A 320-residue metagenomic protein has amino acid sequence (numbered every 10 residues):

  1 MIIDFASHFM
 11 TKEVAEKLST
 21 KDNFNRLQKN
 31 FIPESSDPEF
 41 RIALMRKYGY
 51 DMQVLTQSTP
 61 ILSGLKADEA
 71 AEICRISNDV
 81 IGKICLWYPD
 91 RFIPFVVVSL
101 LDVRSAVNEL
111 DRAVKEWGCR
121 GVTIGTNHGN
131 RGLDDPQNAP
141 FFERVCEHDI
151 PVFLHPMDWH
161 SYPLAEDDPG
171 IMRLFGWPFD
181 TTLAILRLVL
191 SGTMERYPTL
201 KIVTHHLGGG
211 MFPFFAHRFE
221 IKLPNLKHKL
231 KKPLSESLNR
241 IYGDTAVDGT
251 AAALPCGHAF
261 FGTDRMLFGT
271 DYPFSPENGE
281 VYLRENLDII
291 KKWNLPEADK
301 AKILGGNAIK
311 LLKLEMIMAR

Functional and structural regions predicted by a protein language model:
M1-F5, F9-M52, D79-W87, N108-R112 (+3 more regions): Mid-to-C-terminal alpha-helical segments outside catalytic/metal-binding sites
I3-S7, Q53-L55, I93-V96, V122-I124 (+4 more regions): Hydrophobic faces of well-ordered beta-strands that scaffold small-molecule active sites in alpha/beta enzyme cores
H8, N127, M157-D158, G208 (+1 more regions): Catalytic metal-binding/acid-base residues of hydrolase active sites
H8-S35, H160-F179, E220-R240: Active-site gating loops and adjacent loop-to-helix segments of metal-dependent hydrolytic enzymes
F31-S36, L62-S63, L100-A106, G129-P136 (+2 more regions): Acidic-and-aromatic substrate-binding clefts and catalytic sites of carbohydrate-active enzymes
D51, T56-I185, S191: Active-site gating/metal-coordination segments in enzymes
P178-D180, E195-Y197, H228-N278: Active-site-adjacent C-terminal substructures of enzyme catalytic domains
V189-M194, P198-E236: Aromatic-lined glycan-binding groove of carbohydrate-active enzymes
